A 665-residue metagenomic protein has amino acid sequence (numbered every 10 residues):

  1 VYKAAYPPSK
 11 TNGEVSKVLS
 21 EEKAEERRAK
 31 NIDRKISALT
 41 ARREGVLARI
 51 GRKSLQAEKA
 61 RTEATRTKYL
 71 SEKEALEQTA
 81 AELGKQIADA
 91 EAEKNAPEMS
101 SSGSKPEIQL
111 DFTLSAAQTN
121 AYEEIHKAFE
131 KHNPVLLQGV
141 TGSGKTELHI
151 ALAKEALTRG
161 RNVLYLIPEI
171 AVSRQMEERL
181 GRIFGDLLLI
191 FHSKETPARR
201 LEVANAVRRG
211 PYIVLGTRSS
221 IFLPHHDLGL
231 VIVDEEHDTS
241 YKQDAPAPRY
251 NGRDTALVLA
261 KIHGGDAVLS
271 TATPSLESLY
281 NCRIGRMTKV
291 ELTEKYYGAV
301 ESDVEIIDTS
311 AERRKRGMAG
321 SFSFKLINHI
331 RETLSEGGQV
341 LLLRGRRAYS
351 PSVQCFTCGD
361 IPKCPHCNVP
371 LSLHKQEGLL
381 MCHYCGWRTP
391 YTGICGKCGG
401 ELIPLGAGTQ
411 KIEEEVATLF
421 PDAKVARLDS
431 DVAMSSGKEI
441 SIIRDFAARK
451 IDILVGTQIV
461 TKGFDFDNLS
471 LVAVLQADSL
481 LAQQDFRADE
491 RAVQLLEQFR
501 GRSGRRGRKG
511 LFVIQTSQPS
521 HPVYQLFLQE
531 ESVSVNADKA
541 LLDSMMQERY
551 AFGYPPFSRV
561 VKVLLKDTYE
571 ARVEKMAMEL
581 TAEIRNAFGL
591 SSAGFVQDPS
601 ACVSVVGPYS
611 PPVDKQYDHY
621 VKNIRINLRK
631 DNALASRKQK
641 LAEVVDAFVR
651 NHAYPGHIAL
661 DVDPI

Functional and structural regions predicted by a protein language model:
V1-A41, R61-A64, K68, A81-E82 (+3 more regions): Pre-Walker A segment
E44-L70: Short E/K-rich amphipathic alpha-helical oligomerization segments
L47, S54, A80, G84-I87: A structural signal for well-ordered alpha-helices, especially hydrophobic packing surfaces of coiled-coils
K59, K127-P134, G160, R286 (+5 more regions): Short, glycine- and charge-enriched coil/turn segments that flank and shape catalytic ligand pockets
K73, E77-A80, G504: Sequence periodicity and composition characteristic of long alpha-helical coiled-coils
G103-E123, K131-K562, Y569-E574, D614 (+1 more regions): Inter-lobe coupling/hinge segments of SF2-like helicase ATPases
A477-D478, A492-V493, F499, F512-Q518 (+1 more regions): Long, contiguous binding/interaction regions
